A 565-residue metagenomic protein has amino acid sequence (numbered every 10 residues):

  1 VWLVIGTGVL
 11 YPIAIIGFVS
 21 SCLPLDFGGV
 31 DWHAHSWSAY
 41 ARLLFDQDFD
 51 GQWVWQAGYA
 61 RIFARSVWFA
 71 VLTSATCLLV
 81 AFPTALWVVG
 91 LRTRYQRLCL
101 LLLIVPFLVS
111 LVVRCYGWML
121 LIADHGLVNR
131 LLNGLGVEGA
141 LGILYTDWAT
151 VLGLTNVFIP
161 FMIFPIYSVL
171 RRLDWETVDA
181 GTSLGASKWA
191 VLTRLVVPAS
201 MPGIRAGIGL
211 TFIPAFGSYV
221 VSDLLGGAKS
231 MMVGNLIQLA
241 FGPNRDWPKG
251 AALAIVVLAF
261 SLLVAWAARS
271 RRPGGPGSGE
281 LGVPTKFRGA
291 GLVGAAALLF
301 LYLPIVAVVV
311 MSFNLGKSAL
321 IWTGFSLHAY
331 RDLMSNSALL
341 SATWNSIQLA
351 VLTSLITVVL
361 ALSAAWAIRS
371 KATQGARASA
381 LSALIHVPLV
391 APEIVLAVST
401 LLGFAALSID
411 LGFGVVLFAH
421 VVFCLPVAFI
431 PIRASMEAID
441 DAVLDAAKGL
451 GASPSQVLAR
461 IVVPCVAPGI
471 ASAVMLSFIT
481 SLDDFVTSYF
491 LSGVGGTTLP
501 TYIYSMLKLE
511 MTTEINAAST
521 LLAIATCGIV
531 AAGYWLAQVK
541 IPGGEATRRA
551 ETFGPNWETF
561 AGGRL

Functional and structural regions predicted by a protein language model:
L3-G6, L10, V105, N156 (+7 more regions): Transmembrane alpha-helices
L10-W55, L121, H125-G126, L131 (+3 more regions): Short membrane-interfacial helix/loop motifs at transmembrane-helix boundaries
I16-V19, P24-L25, V113-C115, M162-P165 (+3 more regions): Non-cytoplasmic
A39-Q47, D223-S270, K317, A329-L339 (+3 more regions): Interhelical loop and adjacent transmembrane-helix boundary motif in polytopic membrane transport permeases
V54-W87, T155, F313, S337-S370 (+1 more regions): Transmembrane alpha-helix signature in integral membrane proteins
P83-W118, V178-D179, L192-T193, V197 (+5 more regions): Cytoplasmic-entry segments and transmembrane alpha-helices of multi-pass inner-membrane transporters
C115-T155, W189, L225-K229, E280-L281 (+6 more regions): Membrane-interfacial helix termini and adjacent extracytoplasmic/periplasmic loops of multi-pass transporters
Y167-V178, T182, A251-L292, A364-R377 (+4 more regions): C-terminal transmembrane helix and the adjacent membrane-cytosol boundary/short C-terminal tail of inner/organellar
